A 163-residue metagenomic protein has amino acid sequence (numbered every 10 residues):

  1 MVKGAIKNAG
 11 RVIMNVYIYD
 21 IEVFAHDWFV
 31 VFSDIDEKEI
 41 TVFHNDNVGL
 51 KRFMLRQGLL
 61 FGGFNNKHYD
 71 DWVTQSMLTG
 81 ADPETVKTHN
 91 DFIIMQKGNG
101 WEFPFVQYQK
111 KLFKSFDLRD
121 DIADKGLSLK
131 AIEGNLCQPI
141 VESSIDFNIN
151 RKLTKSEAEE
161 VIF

Functional and structural regions predicted by a protein language model:
V2-K7: Extreme N-terminal basic, low-complexity initiation segments that serve as generic localization/processing leaders
A9-K97: Conserved RNase H-like, two-metal-ion catalytic cores of nucleic-acid enzymes
G10-I13, I18, R52-Q57, S144-F163: Proteins with a high burden of low-complexity, intrinsically disordered sequence enriched in S/T/G/P/A and R, requiring
W28, H68-I162: Metal-dependent phosphoesterase core characteristic of DEDDh/y 3'-5' exonuclease domains
